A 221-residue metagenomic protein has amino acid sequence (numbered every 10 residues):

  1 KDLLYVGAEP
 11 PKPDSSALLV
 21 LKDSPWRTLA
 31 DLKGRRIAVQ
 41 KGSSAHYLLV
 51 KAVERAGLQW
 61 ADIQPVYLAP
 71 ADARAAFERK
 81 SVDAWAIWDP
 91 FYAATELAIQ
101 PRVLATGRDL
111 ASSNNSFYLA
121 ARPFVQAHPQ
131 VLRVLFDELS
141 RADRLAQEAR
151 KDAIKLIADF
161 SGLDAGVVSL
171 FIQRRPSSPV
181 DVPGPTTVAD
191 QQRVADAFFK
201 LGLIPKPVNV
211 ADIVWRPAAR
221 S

Functional and structural regions predicted by a protein language model:
K1-Q59, Q64-Y67, D83-D89, L104 (+1 more regions): Short, glycine-/small- and polar/acidic-enriched structural segments that line small-molecule recognition paths
D14, P25, S44-A45, A73 (+6 more regions): Short phosphate-engaging motifs
G34, L97, W215: Phosphate-coordinating loops and pocket residues in cytosolic domains that bind phosphorylated ligands
D62, V66, A71-D159: Pocket-lining segment of extracytoplasmic ligand-binding domains
Q126-P205: Secondary-structure end/capping motifs
D196-S221: Conserved C-terminal helix/tail region of periplasmic/extracytoplasmic solute-binding proteins
